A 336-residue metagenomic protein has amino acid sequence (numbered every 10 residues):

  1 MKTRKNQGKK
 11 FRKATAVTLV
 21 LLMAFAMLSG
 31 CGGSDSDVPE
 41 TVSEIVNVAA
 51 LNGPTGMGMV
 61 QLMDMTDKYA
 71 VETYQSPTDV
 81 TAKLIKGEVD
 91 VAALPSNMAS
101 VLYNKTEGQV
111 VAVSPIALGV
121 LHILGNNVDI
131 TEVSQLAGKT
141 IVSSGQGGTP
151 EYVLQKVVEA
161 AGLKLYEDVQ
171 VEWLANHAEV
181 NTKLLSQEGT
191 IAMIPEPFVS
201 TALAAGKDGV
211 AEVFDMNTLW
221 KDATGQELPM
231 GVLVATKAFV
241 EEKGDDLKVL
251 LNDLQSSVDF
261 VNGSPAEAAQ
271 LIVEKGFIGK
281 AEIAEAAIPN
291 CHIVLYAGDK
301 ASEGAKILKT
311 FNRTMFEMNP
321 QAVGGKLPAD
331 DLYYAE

Functional and structural regions predicted by a protein language model:
T3-T18: Bacterial N-terminal signal peptides that target proteins for export
A26-G30: C-terminal motif of bacterial Sec signal peptides marking the signal peptidase cleavage site
G32-S34: Bacterial signal peptide processing site
D37-W173, T190, E196, E212-F214: Short, glycine-/small- and polar/acidic-enriched structural segments that line small-molecule recognition paths
Q61-L62, L121-T131, L228-D246, A297: A bilobed periplasmic-binding-protein/Venus flytrap-type ligand-binding module shared by bacterial periplasmic
T66, G138, T218-Q226, V294-G304: Short, solvent-exposed loop/beta-turn-alpha elements that line the ligand-binding surface or hinge of extracytoplasmic
N97-M98, N176-I272: Pocket-lining segment of extracytoplasmic ligand-binding domains
V240-M318, A322: Secondary-structure end/capping motifs
